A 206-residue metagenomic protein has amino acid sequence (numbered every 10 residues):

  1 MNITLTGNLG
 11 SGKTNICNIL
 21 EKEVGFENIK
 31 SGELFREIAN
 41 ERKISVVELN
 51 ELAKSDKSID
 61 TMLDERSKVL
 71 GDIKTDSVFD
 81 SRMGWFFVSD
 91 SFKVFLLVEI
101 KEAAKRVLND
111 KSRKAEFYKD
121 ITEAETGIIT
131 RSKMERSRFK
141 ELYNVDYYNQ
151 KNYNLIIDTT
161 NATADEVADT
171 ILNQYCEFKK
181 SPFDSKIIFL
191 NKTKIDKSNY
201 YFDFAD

Functional and structural regions predicted by a protein language model:
L5: Hydrophobic anchor at the beta1->P-loop junction of P-loop NTPases
N8: P-loop (Walker A) phosphate-binding loop of NTP-binding proteins
S11: ATP-binding Walker
T14: Walker A/P-loop
K22-I29: Post-Walker A helix-loop "phosphate-sensing" segment adjacent to the P-loop in P-loop NTPases
S31-V88, K101-A104, N109-E116, T126 (+1 more regions): ATP-dependent small-molecule kinase phosphotransfer cores that center on conserved nucleotide phosphate-binding segments
E116-T170, F183-F202: Small-molecule kinase domains that catalyze NTP-dependent phosphoryl transfer to phosphate-bearing small molecules
